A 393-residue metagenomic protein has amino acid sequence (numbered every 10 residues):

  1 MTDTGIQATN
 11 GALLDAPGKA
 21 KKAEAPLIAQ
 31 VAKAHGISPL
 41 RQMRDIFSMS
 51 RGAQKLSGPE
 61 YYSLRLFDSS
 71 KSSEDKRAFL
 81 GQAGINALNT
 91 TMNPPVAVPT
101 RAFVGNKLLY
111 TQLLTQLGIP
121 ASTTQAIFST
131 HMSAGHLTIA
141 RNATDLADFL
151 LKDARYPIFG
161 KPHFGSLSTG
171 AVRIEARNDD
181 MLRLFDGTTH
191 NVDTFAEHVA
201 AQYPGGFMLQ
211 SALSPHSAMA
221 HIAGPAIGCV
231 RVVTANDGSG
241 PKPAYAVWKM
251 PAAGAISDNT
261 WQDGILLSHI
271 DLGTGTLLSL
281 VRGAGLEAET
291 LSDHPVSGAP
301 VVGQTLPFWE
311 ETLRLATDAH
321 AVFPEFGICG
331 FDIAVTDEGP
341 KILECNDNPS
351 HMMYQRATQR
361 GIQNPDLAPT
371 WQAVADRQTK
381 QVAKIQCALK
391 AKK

Functional and structural regions predicted by a protein language model:
M1-I28, K393: Intrinsically disordered, low-structural-confidence terminal and linker regions
G18-K152, G165-S166, A316: Conserved N-proximal alpha/beta basic substrate-recognition cap immediately N-terminal to, or forming the N-lobe
V104-L108, M132-L137, P162-E175, D179-F195 (+1 more regions): Domain-scale recognition of functional cores that engage charged ligands
L114-T115, A143-A176, Q202-A220: ATP-grasp fold ATP-binding core
F128, P162-F164, N178, S211-S214 (+4 more regions): Short, flexible loop/turn elements at secondary-structure junctions
Y156, F185-V281: Phosphate-binding site of ATP-dependent enzymes
E175-D179, N236-G240, L272-T274, A284 (+1 more regions): Short acidic-glycine loop/turn motifs at beta-strand connectors
E287-T317, A321-I328, V335-K393: C-terminal active-site "lid" helix and adjoining low-complexity regulatory extension at the edge of ATP-using catalytic
